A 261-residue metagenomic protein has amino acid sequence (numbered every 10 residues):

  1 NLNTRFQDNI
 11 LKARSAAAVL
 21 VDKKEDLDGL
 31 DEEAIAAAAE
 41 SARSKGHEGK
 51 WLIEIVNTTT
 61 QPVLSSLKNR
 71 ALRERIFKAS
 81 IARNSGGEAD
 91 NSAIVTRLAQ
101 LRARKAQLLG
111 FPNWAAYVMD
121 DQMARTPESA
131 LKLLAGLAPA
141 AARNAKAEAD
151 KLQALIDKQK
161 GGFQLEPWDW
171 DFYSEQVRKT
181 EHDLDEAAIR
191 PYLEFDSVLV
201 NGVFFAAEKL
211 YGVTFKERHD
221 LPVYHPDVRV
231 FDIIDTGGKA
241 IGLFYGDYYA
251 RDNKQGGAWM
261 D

Functional and structural regions predicted by a protein language model:
L2-E54, L101, Q107-D261: Active-site-proximal, well-structured secondary-structure segments within enzyme catalytic domains
N57-Q61, S65-R70, V230, Y248: His/Glu-rich zincin catalytic helix
T59-Q61, S80-N84, Y211, F215: Structural motif corresponding to the C-terminal cap of alpha-helices
Q61-V63, R83-E88, M119-A130: Second-shell loop/turn segments in exported
S66-R83: Short, charge-rich amphipathic alpha-helices with coiled-coil/heptad character
I76, S80, A99-R102, V118: Short alpha-helical scaffolding segments that buttress acidic/His motifs in well-ordered protein cores
A89-L101: Short, 15-30-residue, compositionally biased linear elements with alpha-helical propensity or flexible coil
